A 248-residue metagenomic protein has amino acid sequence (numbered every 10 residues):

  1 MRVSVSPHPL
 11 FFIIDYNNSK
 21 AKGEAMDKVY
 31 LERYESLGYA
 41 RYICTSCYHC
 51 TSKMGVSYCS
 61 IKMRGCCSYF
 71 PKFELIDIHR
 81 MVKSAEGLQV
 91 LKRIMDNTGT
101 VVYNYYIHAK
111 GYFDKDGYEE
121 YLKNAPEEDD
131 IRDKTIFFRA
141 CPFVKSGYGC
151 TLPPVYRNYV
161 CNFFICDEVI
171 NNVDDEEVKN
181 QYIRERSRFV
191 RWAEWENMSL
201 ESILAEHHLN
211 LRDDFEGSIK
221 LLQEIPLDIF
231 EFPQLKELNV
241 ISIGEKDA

Functional and structural regions predicted by a protein language model:
M1-L10: Positively charged N-terminal leader segments that act as targeting/secretion signals
F11-N239: Hydrophobic scaffolds flanking metal-cofactor catalytic centers in soluble metalloenzymes
G244-A248: Intrinsically disordered, compositionally biased low-complexity segments in eukaryotic proteins
